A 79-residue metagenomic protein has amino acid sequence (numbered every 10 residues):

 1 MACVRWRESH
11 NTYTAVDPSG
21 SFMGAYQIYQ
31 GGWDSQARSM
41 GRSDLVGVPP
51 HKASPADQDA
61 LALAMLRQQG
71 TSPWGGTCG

Functional and structural regions predicted by a protein language model:
M1-G79: Peptidoglycan cell-wall recognition and remodeling modules
